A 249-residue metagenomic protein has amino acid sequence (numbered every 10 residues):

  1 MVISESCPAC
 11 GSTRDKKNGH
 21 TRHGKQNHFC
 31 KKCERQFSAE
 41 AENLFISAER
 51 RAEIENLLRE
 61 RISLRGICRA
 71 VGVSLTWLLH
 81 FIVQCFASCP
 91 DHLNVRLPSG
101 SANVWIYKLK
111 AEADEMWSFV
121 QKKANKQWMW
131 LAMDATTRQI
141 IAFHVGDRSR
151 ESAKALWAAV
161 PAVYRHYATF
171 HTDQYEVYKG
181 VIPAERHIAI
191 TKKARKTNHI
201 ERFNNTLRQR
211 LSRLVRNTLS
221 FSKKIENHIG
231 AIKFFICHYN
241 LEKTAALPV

Functional and structural regions predicted by a protein language model:
M1-V249: Residue-level recognition of single "structural anchor" positions that define or cap local secondary structure
